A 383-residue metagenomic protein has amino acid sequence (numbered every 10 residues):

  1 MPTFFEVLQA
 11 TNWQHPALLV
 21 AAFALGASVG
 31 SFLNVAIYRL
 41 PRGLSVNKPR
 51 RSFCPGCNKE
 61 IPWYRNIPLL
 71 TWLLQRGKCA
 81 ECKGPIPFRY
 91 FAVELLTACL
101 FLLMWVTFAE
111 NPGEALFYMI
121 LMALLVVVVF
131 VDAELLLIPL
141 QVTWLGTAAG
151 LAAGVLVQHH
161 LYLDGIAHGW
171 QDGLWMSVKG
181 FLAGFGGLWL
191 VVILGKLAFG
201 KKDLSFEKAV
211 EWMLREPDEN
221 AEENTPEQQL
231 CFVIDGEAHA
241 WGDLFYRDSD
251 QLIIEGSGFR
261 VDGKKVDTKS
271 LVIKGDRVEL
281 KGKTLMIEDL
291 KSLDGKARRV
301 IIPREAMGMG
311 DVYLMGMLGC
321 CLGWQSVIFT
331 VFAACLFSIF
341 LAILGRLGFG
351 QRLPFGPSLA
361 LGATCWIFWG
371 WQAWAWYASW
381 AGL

Functional and structural regions predicted by a protein language model:
M1-L383: A membrane-topology feature that recognizes alpha-helical transmembrane segments and their immediate juxtamembrane
